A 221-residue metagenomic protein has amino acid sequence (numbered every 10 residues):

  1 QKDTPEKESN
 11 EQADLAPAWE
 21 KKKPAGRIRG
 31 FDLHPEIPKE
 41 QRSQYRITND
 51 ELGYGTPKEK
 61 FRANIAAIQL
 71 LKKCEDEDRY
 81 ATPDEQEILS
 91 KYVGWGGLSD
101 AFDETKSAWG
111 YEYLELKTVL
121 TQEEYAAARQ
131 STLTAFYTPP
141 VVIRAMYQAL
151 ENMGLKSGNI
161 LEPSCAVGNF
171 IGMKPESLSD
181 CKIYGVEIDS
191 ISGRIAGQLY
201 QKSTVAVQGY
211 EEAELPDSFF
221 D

Functional and structural regions predicted by a protein language model:
Q1, K7-S9, A13-D221: Class I S-adenosyl-L-methionine-dependent methyltransferase catalytic core
